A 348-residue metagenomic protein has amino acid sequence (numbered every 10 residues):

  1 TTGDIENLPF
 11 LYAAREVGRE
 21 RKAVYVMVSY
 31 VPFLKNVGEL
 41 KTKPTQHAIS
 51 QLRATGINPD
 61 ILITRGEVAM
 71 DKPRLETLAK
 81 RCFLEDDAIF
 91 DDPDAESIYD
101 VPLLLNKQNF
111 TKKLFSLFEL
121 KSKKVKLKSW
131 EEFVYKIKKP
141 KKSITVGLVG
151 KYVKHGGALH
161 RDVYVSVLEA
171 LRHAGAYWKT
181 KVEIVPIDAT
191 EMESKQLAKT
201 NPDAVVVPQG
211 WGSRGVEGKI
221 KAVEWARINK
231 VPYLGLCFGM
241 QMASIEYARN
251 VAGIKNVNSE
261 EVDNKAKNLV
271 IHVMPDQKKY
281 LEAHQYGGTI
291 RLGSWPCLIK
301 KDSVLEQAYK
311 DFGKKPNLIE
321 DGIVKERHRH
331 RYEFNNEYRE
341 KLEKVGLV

Functional and structural regions predicted by a protein language model:
T1-V348: N-terminal beta1-alpha1 cap of cysteine-dependent amidohydrolase-like domains
